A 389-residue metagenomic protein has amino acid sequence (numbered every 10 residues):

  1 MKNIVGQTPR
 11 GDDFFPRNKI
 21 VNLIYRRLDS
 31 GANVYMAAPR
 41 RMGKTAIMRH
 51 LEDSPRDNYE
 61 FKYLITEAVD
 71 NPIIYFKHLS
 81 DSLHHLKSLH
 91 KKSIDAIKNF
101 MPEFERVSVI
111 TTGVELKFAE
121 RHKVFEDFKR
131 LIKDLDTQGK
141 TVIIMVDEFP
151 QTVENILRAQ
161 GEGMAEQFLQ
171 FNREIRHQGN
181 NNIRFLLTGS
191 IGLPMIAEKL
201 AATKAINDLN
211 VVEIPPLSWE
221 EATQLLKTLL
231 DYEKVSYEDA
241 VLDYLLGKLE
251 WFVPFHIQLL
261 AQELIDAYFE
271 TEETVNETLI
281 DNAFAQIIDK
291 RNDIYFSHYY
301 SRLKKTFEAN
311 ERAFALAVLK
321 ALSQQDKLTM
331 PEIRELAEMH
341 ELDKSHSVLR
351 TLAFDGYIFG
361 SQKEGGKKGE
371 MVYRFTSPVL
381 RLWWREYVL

Functional and structural regions predicted by a protein language model:
M1-M42, A46-S54, L319: Walker A/P-loop-proximal flanking segment of P-loop NTPase domains
S30-M42, A46-E162, D343: P-loop NTPase nucleotide-binding core
E52, S80, K129-I132, R176 (+5 more regions): Short, amphipathic alpha-helical segments that act as regulatory/interfacial helices in nucleotide-processing proteins
K140-V142, Q151-K248, D266-E270, T274-N292 (+1 more regions): The catalytic "switch" region of P-loop NTPases
W251-L342, S361, E386: Winged-helix-like regulatory helical subdomains adjacent to P-loop NTPase cores
M339-G356, G360, E370: Short amphipathic alpha-helical interaction segments
Q362-Y373, P378: Short, Lys/Arg-rich nucleic-acid/phosphate-binding segment
M371, P378-L389: Short, amphipathic alpha-helical interaction segments positioned at domain boundaries
